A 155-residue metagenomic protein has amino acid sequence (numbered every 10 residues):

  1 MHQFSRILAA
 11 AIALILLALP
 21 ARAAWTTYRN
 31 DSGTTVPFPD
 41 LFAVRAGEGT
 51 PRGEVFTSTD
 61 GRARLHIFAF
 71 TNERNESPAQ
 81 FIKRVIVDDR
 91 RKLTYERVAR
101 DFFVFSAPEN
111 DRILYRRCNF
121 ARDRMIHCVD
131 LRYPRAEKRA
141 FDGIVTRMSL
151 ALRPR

Functional and structural regions predicted by a protein language model:
M1-A9: Bacterial N-terminal signal peptides that target proteins for export
Q3, L19, I113-L114: Short alpha-helical segments used as structural interaction elements across diverse proteins
A9-A18: Bacterial N-terminal signal peptides
A23-T50, A151-L152: N-terminal "mature-domain start" segment
R45-G143: Conserved polar/disulfide-associated segments of primarily extracytoplasmic proteins
F141-P154: Short, low-complexity, Pro/Ser/Thr/Gly-rich segments in the mature regions of secreted, periplasmic
